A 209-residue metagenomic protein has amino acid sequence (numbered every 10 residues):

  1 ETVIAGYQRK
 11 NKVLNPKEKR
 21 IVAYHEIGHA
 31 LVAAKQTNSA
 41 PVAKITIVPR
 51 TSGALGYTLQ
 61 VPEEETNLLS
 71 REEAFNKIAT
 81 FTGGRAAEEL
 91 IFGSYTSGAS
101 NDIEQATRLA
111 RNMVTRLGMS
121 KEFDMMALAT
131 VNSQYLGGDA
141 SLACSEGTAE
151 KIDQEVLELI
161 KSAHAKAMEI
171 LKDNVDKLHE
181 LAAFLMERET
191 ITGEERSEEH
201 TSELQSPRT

Functional and structural regions predicted by a protein language model:
E1, Y24, S206: ATP/adenylate-binding site constellation spanning eukaryotic-like Ser/Thr protein kinases, ABC-transporter
E1-K12: Interdomain coupling/hinge region of P-loop NTPase helicase/AAA+ cores
K10-I21: Short pre-active-site segment immediately N-terminal to the catalytic Zn-binding motif
K19-Y24, A30-E198, S202: Soluble catalytic regions of large protease machineries
E203-T209: Positively charged, low-complexity/disordered segments
